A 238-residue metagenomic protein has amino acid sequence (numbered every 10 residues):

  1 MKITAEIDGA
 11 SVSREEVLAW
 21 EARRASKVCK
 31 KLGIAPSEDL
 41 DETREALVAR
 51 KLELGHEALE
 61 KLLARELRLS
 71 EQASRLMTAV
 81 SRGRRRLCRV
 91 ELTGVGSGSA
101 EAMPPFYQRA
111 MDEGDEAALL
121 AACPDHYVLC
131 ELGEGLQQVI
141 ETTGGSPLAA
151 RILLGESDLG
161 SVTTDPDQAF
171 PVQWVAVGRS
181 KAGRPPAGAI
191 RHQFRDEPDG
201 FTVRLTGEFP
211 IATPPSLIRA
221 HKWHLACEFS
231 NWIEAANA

Functional and structural regions predicted by a protein language model:
M1-K51, P171-N231: Beta-strand/loop substructures that line and gate deep hydrophobic ligand-binding cavities in soluble
K2, S11-V12, K31-I34, E38-E134: Hydrophobic ligand-binding cavity/cleft-lining segments
I3, E101, M111-G183: Glycine-rich portal/gate segments that line the openings of hydrophobic small-molecule binding cavities
E66, E141, E228: Acidic-residue sensor for enzyme active/binding pockets
L92, I152-S161, A187-D196: Hydrophobic/aromatic beta-strand elements that line small-molecule binding cavities or substrate pockets in beta-rich
F106, I152-G155, S216-A220: Surface-exposed beta-strand edges and their flanking turn/coil or helix-capping segments
A236-A238: Short, highly charged C-terminal tails/helix-capping segments
